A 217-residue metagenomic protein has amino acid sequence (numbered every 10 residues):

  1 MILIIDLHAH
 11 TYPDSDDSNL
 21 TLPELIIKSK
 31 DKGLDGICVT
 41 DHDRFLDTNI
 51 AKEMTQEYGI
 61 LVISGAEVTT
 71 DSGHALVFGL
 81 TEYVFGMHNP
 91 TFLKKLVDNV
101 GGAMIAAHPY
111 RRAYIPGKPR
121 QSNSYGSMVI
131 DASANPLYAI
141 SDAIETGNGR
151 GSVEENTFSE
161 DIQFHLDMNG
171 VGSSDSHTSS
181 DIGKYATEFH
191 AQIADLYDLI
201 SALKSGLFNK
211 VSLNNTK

Functional and structural regions predicted by a protein language model:
M1-T11, S15, N19-K28, T48-I50 (+5 more regions): Charged catalytic cores and adjacent phosphate/nucleic-acid-binding surfaces used for phosphate/nucleic-acid chemistry
D35: Short acidic/polar active-site loop segments enriched in Thr and Asp
C38-V39, I105-A106, E145: Conserved beta-strand positions in the central sheet of alpha/beta enzyme cores
H42, A107-P109, S176: Short, well-ordered beta-to-alpha junction loops that form the rim of enzyme active sites and present histidine/acidic
I63: General small-molecule cofactor/ligand-binding pocket signal
N89-F92, A107: Ordered, amphipathic secondary-structure segments that act as subunit-interaction surfaces in large macromolecular
